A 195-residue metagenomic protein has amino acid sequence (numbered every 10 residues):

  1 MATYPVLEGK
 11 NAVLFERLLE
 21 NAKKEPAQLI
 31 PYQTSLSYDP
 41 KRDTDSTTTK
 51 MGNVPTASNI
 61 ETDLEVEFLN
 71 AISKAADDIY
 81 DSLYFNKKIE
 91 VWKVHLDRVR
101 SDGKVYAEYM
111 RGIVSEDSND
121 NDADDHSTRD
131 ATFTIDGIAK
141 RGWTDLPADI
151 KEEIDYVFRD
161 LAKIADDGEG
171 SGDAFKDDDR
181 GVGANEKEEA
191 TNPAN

Functional and structural regions predicted by a protein language model:
M1-E67, I113-S127: Solvent-exposed edge beta-strands and adjacent loop segments that serve as assembly or binding interfaces
E8-G9, V91, N185, A190: Generic N-terminal leader/processing signal
L18, K41, D45-T47, M110 (+3 more regions): Intrinsically disordered, low-complexity regions of eukaryotic proteins
L36, V94-R141: Short beta-strand and beta-hairpin "edge-sheet" elements
T44-T48, H95-S101, A123-R129, G142-I150 (+1 more regions): Short C-terminal domain-edge/linker segments immediately following a structured domain
M51-R111, R141-T144: Extracellular/virion structural assembly segments
L83-K88, R111-V114, F133-T134, I150-D155: Short, low-complexity, polar/charged sequence segments that are solvent-exposed and flexible
T144-N195: Intrinsically disordered, low-complexity terminal/linker regions enriched in Pro/Ser/Gly and acidic residues
